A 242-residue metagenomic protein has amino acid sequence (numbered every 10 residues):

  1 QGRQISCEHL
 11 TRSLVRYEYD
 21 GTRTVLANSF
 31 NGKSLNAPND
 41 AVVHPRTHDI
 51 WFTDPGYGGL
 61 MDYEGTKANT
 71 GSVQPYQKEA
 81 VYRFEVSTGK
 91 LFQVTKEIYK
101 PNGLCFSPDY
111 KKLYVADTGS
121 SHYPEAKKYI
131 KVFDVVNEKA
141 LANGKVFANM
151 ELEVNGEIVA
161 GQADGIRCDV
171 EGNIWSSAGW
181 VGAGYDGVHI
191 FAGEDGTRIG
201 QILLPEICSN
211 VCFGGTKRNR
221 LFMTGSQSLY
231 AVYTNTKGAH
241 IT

Functional and structural regions predicted by a protein language model:
Q1-I5, N31-I50, Y57, P75-A80 (+4 more regions): Beta-rich, blade/repeat-based domains predominating in secreted/periplasmic proteins but also intracellular
G2, E18-Y19, R83-T88, W180-L203 (+3 more regions): Flexible "stalk/tail and boundary" regions
G2-N28, N39-A41: A generic, well-ordered mixed alpha/beta core segment in the N-terminal half of proteins
T11, G71, P75-K78, K127-Y129 (+2 more regions): A detector of repeated loop/turn-to-beta-strand junctions in beta-rich toroidal repeat architectures
T11-R12, Y57-L60, G119-Y123, V181-G184 (+1 more regions): Short glycine/acidic-enriched loop and turn motifs that connect beta-strands
S13-V15, E79-Y82, Y129-K131, G187-H189 (+1 more regions): A short loop-to-beta-strand structural motif that recurs across blades of beta-propeller domains
D20-S34, A80-K100, D134-E157, G187-L204: Blade-edge beta-strand/turn elements of extracellular beta-propeller and related beta-sheet repeat scaffolds
V132-L141, Y233-I241: Short loop/turn segments immediately following beta-strands, especially the blade-tip and inter-blade linker loops
